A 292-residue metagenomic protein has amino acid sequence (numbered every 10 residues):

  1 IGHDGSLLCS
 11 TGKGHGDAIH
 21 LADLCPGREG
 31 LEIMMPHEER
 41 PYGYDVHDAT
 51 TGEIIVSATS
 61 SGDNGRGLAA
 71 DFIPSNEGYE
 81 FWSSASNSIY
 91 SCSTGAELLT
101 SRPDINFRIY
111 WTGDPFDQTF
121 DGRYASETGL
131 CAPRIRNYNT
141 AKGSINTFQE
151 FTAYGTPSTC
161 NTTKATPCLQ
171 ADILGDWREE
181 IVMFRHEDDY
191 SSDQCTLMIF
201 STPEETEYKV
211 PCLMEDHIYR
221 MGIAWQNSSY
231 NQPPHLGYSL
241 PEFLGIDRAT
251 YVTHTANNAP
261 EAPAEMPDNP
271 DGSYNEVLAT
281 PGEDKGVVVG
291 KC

Functional and structural regions predicted by a protein language model:
I1-N269, Y274-N275: Extracytoplasmic/lumenal domain signature
G282-C292: Cleavable C-terminal sorting propeptides in eukaryotic secreted/cell-surface proteins
